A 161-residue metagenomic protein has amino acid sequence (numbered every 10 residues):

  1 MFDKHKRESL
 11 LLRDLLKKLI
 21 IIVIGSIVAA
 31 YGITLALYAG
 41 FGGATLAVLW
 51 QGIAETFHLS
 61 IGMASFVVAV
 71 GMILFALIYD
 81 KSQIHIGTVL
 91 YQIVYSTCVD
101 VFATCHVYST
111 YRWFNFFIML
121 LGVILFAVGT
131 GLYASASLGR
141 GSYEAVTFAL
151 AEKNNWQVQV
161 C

Functional and structural regions predicted by a protein language model:
F2-C161: Core subunits and conserved enzymes of cellular information-processing and envelope-translocation systems across
